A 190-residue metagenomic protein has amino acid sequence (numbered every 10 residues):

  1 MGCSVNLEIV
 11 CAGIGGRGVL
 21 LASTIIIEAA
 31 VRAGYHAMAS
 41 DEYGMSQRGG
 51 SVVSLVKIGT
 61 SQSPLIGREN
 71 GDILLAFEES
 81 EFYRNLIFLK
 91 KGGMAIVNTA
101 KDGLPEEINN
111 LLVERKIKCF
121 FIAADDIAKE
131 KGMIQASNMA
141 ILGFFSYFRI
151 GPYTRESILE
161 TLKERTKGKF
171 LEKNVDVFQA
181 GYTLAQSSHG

Functional and structural regions predicted by a protein language model:
G2-G190: Active-site cofactor/cluster-binding pocket
